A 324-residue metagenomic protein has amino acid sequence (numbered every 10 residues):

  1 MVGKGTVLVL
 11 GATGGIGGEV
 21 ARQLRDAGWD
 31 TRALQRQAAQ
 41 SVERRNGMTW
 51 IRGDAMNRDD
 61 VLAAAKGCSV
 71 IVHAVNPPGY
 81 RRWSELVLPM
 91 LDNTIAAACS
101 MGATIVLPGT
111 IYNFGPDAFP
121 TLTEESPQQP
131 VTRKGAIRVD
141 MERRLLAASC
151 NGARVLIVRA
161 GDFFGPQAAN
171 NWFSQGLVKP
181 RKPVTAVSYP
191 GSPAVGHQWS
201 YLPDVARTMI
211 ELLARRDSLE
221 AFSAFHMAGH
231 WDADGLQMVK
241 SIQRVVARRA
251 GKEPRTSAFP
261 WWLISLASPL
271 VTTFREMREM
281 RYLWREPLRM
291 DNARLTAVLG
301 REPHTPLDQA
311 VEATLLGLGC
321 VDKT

Functional and structural regions predicted by a protein language model:
V2, T6-A27: N-terminal Rossmann NAD(P)H-binding glycine-rich loop of SDR-like oxidoreductase domains
V2-K4, G14, T208-M277, N292 (+2 more regions): Mid/C-terminal beta-alpha module of Rossmann-like enzyme folds, strongest in SDR-family dehydrogenases/epimerases
Q37-M101: NAD(P)H-binding glycine-rich loop region in Rossmannoid oxidoreductase-like domains and their noncatalytic homologs
S84-L88, V131-R143, N171-Q175, Q198-W199 (+3 more regions): Short-chain dehydrogenase/reductase
L91-D140, L156: Conserved Rossmann-fold NAD(P)-dependent oxidoreductase catalytic core, especially the SDR/UDP-sugar
T110, R143-Q167: Conserved beta-loop-beta element that borders a ligand/cofactor-binding pocket
G161-N171, G191-P203, G229: Glycine-rich "substrate-gating" loop/helix at the edge of Rossmann-like oxidoreductase active sites
K179-S200, E211, E220: A conserved pocket-lining segment of Rossmann-fold NAD(P)-dependent short-chain dehydrogenase/reductase
